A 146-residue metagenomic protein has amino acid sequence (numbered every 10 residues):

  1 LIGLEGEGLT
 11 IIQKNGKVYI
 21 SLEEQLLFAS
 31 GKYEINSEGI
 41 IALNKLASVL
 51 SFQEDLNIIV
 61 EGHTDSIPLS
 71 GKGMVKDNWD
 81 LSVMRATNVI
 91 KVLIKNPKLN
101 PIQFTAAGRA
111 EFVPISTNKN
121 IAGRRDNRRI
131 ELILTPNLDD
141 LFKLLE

Functional and structural regions predicted by a protein language model:
L1-K14, Y19: Extracellular/lumenal/periplasmic "stalk" regions immediately C-terminal to a signal peptide or transmembrane helix
E5-I11, L43-F52: Short amphipathic alpha-helices and their capping/turn segments at secondary-structure boundaries
G8, D55-N57, P101: Short secondary-structure junction motifs
Q13, L22, L134: Pocket-edge structural micro-motifs
K17, E24-Q25: Short acidic-rich active-site patches of cyclic nucleotide enzymes
K17, N57, N127-R129: Structural motif
L27-I41, V49-Q53, H63-L145: Periplasmic OmpA-like peptidoglycan-binding domain that tethers envelope proteins to the cell wall
